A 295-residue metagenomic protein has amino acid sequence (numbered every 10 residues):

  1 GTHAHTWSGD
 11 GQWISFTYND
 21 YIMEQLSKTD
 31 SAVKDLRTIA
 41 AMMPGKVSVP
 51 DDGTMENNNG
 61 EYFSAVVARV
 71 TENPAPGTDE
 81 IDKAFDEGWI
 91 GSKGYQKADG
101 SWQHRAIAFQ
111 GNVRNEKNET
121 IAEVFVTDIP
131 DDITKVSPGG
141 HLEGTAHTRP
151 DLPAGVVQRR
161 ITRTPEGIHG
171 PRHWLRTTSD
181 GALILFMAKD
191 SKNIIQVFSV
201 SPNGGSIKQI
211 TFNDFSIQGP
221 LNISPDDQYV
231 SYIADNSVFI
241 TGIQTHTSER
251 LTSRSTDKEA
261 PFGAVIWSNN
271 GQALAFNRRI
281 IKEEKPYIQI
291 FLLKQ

Functional and structural regions predicted by a protein language model:
G1-Q295: Sequence signature of WD/YWTD-type beta-propeller architectures
